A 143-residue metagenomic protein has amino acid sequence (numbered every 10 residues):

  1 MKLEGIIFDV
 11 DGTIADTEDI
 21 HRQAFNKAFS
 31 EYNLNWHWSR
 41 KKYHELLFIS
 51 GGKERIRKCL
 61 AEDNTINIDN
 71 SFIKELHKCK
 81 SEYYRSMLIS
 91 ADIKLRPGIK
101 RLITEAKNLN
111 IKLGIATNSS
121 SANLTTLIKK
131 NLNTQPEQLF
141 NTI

Functional and structural regions predicted by a protein language model:
K2-L3, F140: A structure-centric signal for secondary-structure junctions around beta-strands
L3-V10, I14-P97, E105-L109: N-terminal helical cap/lid subdomain that shapes the substrate entry/recognition surface in HAD-like hydrolases
S30-Y32, E62-D63, K100-G114, N118-I143: Substrate-recognition/cap helix-loop segment adjacent to the acidic, metal-dependent catalytic center of Asp-based
